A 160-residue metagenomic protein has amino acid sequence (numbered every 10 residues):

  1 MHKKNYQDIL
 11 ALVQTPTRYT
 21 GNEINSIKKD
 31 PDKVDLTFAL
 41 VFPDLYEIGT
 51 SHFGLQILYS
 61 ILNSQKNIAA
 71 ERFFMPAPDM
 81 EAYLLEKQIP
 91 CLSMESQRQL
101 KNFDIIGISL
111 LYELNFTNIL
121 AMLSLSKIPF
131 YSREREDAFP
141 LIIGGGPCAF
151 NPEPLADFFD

Functional and structural regions predicted by a protein language model:
M1-P16: Helix-enriched interaction subdomains in cytosolic or periplasmic regions, typified by TIR/SEFIR signaling/NADase cores
N22-K33, S96-R98: Short boundary motifs at domain starts and secondary-structure transition points
I24-K29, G54-S64: Histidine-anchored nucleotide/phosphate-binding helix
D35-A39, N67-A69: Residues that mark the start of a beta-strand
F42-Y46, Y112: Residue-level signal for short, function-critical loop segments
L45-F53: A short, glycine/small-residue-rich beta-strand->loop->alpha-helix junction that serves as a flexible
Y59-I61, A70-M75, E81: Nucleic acid-processing catalytic cores of prokaryotic defense/repair systems
M75-D160: Glycine-rich beta-alpha loop elements in corrinoid/cobalamin-binding modules across cobalamin-dependent enzymes
